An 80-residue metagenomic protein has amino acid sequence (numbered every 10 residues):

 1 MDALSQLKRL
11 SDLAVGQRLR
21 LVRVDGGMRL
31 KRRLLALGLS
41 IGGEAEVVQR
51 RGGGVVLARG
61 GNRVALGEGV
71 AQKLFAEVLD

Functional and structural regions predicted by a protein language model:
M1-D12, F75-D80: Extended boundary segments
V15-V70: Amphipathic, hydrophobic secondary-structure cores in small proteins
